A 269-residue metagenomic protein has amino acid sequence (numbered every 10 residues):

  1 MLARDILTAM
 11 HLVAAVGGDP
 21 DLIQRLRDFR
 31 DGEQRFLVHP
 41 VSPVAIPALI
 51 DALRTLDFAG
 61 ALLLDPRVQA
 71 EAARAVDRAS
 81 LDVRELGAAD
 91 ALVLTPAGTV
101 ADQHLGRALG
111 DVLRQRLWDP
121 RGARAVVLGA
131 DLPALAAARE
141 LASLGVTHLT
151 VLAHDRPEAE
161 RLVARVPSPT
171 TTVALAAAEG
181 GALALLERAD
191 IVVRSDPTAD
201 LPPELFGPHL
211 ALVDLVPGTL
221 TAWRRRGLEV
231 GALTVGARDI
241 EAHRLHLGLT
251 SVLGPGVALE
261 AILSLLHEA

Functional and structural regions predicted by a protein language model:
M1-A89, A269: N-terminal ligand-binding/catalytic initiation module
D5-I6, W118-R121, A142-V146, P202-L210: Short, conserved loop/helix-junction motifs that constitute active-site signature segments in enzyme catalytic cores
V16-G17, Q103, L113, L117-E158: Glycine-rich adenosine-cofactor-binding loop
L26-R35, H39, G110-V127, A189-D190: Mobile, glycine- and charge-enriched loop segments and immediately flanking short secondary-structure elements within
Q69-P120: Glycine/small-residue-rich loop that forms an oxyanion/phosphate-binding "nest" at active or ligand-binding sites
R161-T171: Short, conserved SAM-binding/catalytic segment of Class I S-adenosyl-L-methionine-dependent methyltransferases
P169-V235: Rossmann-like adenosine-cofactor binding region
L215-A269: Adenosine-phosphate binding glycine-rich loop
